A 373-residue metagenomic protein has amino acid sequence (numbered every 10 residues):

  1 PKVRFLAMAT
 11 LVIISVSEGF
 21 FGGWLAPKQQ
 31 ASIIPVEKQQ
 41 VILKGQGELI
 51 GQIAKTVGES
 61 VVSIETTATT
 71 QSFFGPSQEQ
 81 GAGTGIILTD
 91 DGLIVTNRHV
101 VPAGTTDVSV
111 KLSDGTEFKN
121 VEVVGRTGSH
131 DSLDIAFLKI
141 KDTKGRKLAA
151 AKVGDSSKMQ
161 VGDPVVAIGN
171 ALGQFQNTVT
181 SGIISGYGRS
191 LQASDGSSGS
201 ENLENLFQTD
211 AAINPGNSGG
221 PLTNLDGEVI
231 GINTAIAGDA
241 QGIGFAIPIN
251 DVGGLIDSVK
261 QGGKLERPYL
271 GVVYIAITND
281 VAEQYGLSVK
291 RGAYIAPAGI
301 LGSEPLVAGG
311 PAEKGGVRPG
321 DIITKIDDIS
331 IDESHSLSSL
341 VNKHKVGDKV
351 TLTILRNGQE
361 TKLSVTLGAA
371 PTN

Functional and structural regions predicted by a protein language model:
K2-A9, S15-R291, A296-P297, L301 (+5 more regions): Serine-dependent protease modules
I53, G320-I323, L352: Flexible, small-residue-rich helix->loop connector segments that border functional cores
I94-V95, V307-S334: Conserved PDZ fold ligand-binding element
V110-K111, T324, I354: Short aromatic-centered micro-motifs
G302-L306: Short, flexible/disordered intra-domain loops and linkers
G347-K349: Extracellular Ig-like/FN3 beta-sandwich strand-entry sites
